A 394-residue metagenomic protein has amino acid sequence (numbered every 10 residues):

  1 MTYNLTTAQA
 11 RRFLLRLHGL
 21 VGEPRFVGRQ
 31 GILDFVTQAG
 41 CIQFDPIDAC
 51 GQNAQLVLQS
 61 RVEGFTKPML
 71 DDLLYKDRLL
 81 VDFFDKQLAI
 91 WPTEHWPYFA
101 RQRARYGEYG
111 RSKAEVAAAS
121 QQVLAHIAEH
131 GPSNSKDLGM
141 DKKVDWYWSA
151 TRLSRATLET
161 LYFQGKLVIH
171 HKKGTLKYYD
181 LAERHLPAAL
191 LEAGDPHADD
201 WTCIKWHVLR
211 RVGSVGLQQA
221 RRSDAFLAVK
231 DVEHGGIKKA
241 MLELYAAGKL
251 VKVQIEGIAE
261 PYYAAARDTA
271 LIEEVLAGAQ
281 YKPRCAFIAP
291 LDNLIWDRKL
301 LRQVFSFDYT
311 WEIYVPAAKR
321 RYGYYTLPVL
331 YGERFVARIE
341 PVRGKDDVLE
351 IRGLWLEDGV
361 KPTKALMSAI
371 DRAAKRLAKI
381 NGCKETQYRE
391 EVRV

Functional and structural regions predicted by a protein language model:
M1-A286, D292-N293, L300, F307-W311 (+3 more regions): Long, low-complexity intrinsically disordered regions
